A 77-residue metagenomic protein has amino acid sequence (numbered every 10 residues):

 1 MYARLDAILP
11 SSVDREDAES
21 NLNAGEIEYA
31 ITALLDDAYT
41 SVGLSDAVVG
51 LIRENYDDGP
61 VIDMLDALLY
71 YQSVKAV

Functional and structural regions predicted by a protein language model:
M1-V77: C-terminal-biased regions
